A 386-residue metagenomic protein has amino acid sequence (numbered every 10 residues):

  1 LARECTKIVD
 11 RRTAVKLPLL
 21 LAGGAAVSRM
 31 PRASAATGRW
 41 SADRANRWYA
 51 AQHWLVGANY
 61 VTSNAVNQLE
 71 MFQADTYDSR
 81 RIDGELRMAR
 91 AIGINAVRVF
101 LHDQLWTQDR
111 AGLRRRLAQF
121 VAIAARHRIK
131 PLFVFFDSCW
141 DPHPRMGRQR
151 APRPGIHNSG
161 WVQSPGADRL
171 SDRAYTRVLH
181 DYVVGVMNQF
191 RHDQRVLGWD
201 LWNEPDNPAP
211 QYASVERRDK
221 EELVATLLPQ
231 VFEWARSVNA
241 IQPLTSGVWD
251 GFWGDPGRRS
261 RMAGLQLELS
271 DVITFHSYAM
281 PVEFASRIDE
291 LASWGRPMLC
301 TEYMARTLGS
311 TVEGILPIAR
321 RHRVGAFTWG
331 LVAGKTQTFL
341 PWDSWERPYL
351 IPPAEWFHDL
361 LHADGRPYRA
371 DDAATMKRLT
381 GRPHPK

Functional and structural regions predicted by a protein language model:
L1-D10: N-terminal secretory signal peptides
K7-I8, S28-W40: C-terminal segment of N-terminal export signals and the immediately downstream linker at the start of the mature
D10-L20: N-terminal export leaders
A22-A25: Bacterial N-terminal signal peptides
G38-S270, H276, P281-E283, W294 (+7 more regions): Active-site mouth of glycoside hydrolases
L360, Y368-K386: Carbohydrate-binding surfaces of carbohydrate-active enzymes
